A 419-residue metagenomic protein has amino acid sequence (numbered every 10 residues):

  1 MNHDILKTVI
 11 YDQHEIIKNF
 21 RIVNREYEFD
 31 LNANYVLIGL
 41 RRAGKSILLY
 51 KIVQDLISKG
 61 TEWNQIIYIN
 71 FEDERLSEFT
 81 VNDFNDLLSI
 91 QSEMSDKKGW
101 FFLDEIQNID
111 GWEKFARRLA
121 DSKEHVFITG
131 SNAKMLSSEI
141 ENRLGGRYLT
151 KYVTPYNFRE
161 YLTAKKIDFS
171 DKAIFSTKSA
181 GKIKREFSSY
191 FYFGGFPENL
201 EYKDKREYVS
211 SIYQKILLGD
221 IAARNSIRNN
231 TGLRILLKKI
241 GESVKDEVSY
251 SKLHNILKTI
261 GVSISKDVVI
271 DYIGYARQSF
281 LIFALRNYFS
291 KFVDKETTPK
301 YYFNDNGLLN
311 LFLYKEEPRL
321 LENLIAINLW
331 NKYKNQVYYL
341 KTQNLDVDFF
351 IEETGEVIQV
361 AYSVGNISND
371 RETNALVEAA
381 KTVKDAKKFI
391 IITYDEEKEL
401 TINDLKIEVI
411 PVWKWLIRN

Functional and structural regions predicted by a protein language model:
M1-I17, L31-A33, I38, I47 (+4 more regions): A cross-kingdom feature that marks ATP-driven nucleic-acid transaction machinery
N2-H14, R159, T163-I327, Q336-V337 (+1 more regions): Interdomain hinge/linker elements that couple catalytic modules in large macromolecular machines
R41: The conserved Walker
G44: Conserved glycine(s) of the Walker
I67-D96: Short glycine-rich substrate-engagement loop in P-loop NTPases that contacts/grips substrate
S95-W112: Conserved P-loop NTPase "ATPase switch" module shared by AAA+ and STAND
H125-S131, Y152: Structural recognition of the conserved hydrophobic beta-strand(s) that form the central parallel beta-sheet of P-loop
K134-T150, K165-K166: Short regulatory helix/loop adjacent to the ATP-binding pocket of P-loop NTPases
